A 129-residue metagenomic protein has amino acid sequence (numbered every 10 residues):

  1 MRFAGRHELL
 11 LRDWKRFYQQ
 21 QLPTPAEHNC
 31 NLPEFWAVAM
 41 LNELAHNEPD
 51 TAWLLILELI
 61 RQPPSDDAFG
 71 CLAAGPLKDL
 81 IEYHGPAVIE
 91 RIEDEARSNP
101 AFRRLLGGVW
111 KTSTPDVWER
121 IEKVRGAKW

Functional and structural regions predicted by a protein language model:
R2-E122: Alpha-helical solenoid scaffolds in large eukaryotic transport, assembly, and signaling factors
I121-W129: Acidic, small-residue rich beta-repeat scaffolds with periodic aromatic anchors
